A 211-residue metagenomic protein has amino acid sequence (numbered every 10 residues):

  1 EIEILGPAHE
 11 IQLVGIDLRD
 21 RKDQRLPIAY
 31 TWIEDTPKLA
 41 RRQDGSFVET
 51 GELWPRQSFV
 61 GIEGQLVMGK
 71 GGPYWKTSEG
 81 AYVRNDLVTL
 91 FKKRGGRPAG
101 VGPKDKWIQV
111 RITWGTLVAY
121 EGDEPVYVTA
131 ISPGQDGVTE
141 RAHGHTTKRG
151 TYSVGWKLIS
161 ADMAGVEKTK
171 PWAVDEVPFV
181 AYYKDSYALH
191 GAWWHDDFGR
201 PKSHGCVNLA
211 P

Functional and structural regions predicted by a protein language model:
E1-A8, T50-F91: SH3/SH3-like beta-barrel superfamily modules
I2-R21, V88-V101, T139: Short amphipathic alpha-helical linker/capping segments at the junctions of internal repeats and modular domains
I4, W32, T77, P125-Y127: Residue-level detector of beta-propeller blades
E10-G69: Beta-loop motif signature
Q43-L53, V166-D175, P201-G205: Short, polar loop/linker segments at the starts of domains and inter-domain junctions
T89-D197: Gly/Pro-biased beta-strand-loop elements
L189-P211: C-terminal soluble interaction/assembly domains
